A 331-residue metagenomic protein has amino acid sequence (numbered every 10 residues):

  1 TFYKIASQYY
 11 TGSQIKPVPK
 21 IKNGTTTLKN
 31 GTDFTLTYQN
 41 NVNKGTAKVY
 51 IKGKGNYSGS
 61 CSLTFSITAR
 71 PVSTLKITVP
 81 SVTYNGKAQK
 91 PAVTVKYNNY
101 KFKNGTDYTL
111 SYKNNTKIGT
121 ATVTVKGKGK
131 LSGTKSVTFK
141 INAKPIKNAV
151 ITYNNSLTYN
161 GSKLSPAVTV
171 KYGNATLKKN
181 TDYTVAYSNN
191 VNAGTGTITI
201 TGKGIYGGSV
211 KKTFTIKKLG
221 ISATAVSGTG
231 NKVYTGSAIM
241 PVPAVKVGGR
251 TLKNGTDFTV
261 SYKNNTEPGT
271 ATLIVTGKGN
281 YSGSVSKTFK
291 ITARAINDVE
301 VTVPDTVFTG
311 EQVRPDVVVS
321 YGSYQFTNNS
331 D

Functional and structural regions predicted by a protein language model:
T1-T26, A69-Y100, A143-A175, K218-R250 (+1 more regions): Solvent-exposed, low-complexity, repeat-rich "mucin-like" stalks and linkers
I5, G31, S62, V72 (+15 more regions): Surface-exposed or flexible loop/turn and strand-edge residues in extracellular/cell-surface modules
Q14, K44-T46, S58-S60, V72 (+13 more regions): A general secondary-structure signal for short beta-strands and their flanking turns/coil in non-transmembrane regions
T27-S58, K101-S132, F139, T176-G208 (+4 more regions): Serine/threonine-rich, repeat-prone extracellular segments and beta-strand-based repeat modules of secreted/surface
T64-T68, T138-N142, T213-L219, T288-T292: Short beta-strand edge segments in extracellular beta-sheet folds
